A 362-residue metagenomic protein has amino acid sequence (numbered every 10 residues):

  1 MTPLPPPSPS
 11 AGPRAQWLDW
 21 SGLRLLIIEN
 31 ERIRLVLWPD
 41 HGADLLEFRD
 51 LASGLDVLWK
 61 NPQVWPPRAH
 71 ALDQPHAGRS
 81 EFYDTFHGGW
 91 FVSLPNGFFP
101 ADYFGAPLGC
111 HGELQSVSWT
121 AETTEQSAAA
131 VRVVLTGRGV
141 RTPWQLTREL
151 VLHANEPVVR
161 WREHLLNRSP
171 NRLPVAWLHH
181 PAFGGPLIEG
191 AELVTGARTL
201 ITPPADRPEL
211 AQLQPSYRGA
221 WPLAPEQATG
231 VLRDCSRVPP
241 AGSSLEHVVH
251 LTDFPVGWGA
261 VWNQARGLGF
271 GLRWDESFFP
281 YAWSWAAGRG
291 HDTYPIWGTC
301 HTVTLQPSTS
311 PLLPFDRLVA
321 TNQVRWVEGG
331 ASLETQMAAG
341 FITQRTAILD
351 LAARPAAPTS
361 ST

Functional and structural regions predicted by a protein language model:
T2-R160, N171-P174, L178-T362: Surface-exposed acidic/polar loop and edge beta-strand patches at domain peripheries
